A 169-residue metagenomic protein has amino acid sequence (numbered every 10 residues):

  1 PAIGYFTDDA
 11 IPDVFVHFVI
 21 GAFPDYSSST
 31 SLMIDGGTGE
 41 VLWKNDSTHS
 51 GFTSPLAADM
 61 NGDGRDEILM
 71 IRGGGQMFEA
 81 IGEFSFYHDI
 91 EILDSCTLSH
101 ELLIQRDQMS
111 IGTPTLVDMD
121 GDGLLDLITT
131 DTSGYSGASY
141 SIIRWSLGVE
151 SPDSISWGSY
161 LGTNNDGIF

Functional and structural regions predicted by a protein language model:
P1-T7, T53-N61, G112-M119: Beta-propeller blade termini
D8-F18, G62-R72, G121-T130: Acidic/hydrophobic-patterned starts of short beta strands in beta-sheet-rich repeat architectures
V19-D25, G73-E79, T132-G137: Short glycine/acidic-enriched loop and turn motifs that connect beta-strands
S29-L32, H88-E91, Y140-I143: A short loop-to-beta-strand structural motif that recurs across blades of beta-propeller domains
D35-T38, D94-T97, G148: Short loop/turn segments that connect beta-strands within beta-propeller blades
E40-D46, S99-I104: A short beta-strand motif characteristic of beta-propeller blades
S47-T53, R106-G112, L161-N164: Short coil/turn segments at the loop-to-beta-strand junctions that recur within blades of beta-propeller repeat folds
G112-F169: Blade-level signature of beta-propeller repeat domains, shared across WD40, Kelch, NHL, RCC1 and BNR/Asp-box propellers
